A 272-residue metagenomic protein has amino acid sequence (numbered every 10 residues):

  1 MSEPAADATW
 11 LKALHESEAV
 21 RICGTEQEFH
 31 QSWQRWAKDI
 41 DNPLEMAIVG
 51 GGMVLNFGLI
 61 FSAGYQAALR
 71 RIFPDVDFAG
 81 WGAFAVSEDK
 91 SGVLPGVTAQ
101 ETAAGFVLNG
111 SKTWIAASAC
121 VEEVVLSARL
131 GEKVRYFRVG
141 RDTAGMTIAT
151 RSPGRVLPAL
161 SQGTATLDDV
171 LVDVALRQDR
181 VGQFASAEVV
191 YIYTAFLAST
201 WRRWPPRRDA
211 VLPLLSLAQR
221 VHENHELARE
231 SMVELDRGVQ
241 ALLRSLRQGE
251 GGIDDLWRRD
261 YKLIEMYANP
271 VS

Functional and structural regions predicted by a protein language model:
P4-A116: Glycine-rich flavin
I22-S32, M46, D209-L227, E234: Long, charge-rich alpha-helical interaction segments
S87-D89, G110-K112, R129, V139-D142 (+1 more regions): Fold-independent oxyanion-binding glycine-rich loops and adjacent beta-strand/coil segments at enzyme active sites
V93, C120-E122, K133, A159-T166: A generic structural signal for well-ordered coil/turn residues at beta-strand boundaries that shape enzyme active-site
N109-G110, T143-G154: Active-site glycine-rich loop that binds ribose-phosphate moieties when present
I115-M146: A short core secondary-structure module
S152-E223: Glycine-rich beta->alpha junctions and the first turn(s) of the following alpha-helix
E223-S272: Long, low-complexity C-terminal extensions of enzymes
